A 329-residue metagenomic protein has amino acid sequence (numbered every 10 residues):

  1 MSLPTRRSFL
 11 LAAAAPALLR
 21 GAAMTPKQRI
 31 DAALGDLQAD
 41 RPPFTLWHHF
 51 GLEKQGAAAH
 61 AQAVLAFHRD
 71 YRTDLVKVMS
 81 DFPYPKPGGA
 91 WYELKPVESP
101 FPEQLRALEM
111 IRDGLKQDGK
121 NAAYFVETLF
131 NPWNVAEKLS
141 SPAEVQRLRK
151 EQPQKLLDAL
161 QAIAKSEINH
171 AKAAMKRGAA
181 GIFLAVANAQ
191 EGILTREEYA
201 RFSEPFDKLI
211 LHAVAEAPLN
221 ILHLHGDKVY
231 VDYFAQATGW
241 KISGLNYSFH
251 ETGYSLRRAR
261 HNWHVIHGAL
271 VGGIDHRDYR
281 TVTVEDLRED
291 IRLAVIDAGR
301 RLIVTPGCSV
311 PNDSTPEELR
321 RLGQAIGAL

Functional and structural regions predicted by a protein language model:
S2-L3, R7-A22: N-terminal export signals
L11, T73, Y84-K86: Intrinsically disordered, low-complexity regions enriched in small/polar residues
M24-G51, A57, V78, S99-L329: Active-site loop segments of alpha/beta catalytic cores
Q62-D81: Catalytic domains of carbohydrate-active enzymes, especially glycoside hydrolases
S80-Y92: A short glycine/small-residue-enriched secondary-structure motif
L94-E98: Long, hydrophobic/aromatic-enriched structural stretches that serve as scaffold segments
